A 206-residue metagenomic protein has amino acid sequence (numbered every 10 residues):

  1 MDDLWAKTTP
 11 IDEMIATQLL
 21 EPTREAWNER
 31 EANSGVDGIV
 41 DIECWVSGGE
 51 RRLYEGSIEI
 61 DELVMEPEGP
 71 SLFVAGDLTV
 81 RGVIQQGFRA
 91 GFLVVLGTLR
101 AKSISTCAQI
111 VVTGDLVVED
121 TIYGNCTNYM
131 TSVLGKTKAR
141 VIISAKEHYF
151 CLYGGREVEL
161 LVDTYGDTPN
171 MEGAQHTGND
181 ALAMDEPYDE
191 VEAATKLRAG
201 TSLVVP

Functional and structural regions predicted by a protein language model:
D2-D37, Y129-P206: Long terminal segments
A6-Q86: N-terminal domain-start segments of secreted/luminal proteins
L53-Y54, I60, M65-E66, F73-A75 (+12 more regions): Extracellular beta-strand solenoids
